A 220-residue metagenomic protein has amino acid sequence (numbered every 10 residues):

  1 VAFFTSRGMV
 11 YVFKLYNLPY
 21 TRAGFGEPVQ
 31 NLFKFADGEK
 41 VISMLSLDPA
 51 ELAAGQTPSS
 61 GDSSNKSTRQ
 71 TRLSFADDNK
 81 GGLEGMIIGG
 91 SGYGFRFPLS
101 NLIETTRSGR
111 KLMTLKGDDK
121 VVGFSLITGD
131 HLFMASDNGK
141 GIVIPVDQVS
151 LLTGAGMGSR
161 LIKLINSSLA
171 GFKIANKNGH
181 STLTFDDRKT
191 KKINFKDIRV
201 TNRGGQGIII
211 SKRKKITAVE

Functional and structural regions predicted by a protein language model:
V1-E220: Short, structured "edge-of-domain" segments at secondary-structure transitions
